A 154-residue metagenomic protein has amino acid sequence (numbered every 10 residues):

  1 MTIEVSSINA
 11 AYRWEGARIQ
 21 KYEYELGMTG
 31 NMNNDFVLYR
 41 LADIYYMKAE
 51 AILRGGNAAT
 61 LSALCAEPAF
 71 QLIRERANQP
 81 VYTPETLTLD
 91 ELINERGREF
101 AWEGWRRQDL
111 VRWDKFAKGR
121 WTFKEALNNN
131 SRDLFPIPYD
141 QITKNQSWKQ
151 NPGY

Functional and structural regions predicted by a protein language model:
M1-L41: Flexible, polar/acidic helix-loop-strand segments at domain edges
I8, M28-N31, F36-L38, F70 (+2 more regions): Long, intrinsically disordered, low-complexity segments
L41, K48-E50, G55: Structural register within alpha-helical repeat arrays
Y46-M47, D90: Short alpha-helical basic/polar micro-motif
G56-C65: Structural helix-adjacent loops and short alpha-helical linkers that scaffold large soluble proteins
